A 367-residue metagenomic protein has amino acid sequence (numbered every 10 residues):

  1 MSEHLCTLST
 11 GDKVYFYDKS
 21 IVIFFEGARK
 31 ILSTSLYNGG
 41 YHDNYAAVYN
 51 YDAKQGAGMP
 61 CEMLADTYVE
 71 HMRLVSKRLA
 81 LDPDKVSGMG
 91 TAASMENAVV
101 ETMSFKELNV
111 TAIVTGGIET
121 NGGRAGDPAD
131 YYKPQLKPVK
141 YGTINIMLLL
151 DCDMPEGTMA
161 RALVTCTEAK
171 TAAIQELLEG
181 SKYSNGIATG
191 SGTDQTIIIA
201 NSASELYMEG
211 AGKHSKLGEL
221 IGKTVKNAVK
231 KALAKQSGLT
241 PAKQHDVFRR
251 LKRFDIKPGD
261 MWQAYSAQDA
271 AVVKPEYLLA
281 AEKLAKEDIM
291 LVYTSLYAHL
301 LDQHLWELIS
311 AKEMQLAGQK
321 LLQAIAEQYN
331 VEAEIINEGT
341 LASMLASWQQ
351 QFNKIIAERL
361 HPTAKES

Functional and structural regions predicted by a protein language model:
M1-S367: Alpha/propeptide regions of enzymes that mature by internal proteolysis
